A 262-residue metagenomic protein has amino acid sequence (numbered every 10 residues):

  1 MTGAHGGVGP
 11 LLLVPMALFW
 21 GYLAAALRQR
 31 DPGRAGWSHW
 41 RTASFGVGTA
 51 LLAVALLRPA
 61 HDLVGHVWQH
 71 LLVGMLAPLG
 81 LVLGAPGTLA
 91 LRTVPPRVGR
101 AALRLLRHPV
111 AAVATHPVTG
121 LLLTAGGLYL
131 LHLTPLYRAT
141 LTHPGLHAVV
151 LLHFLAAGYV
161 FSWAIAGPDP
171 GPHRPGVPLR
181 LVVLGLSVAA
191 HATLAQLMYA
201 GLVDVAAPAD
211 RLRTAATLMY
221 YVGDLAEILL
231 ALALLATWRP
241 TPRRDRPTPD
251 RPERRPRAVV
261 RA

Functional and structural regions predicted by a protein language model:
M1-A262: Alpha-helical membrane segments of multi-pass proteins
